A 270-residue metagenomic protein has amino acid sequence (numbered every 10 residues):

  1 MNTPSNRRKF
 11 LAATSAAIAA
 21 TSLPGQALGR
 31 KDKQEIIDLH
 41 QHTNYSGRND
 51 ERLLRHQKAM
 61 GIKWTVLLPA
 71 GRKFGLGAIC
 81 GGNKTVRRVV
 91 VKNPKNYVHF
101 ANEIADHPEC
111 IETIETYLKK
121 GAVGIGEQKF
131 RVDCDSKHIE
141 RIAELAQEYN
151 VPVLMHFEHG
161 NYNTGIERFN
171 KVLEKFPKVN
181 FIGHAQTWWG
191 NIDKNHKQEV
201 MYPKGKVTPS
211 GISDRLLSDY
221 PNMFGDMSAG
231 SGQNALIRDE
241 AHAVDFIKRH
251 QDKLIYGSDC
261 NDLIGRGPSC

Functional and structural regions predicted by a protein language model:
M1-I18: N-terminal secretory signal peptides and thylakoid transit peptides that target proteins across membranes
P4, G47-E51, C80-N83, H107-I111 (+4 more regions): Structural motif corresponding to alpha-helix initiation and N-cap regions
F10-L11, L28-T85: An N-terminally biased module of ancient metal coordination in phosphate/nucleic-acid-related enzymes
S22-P24: N-terminal signal peptide c-region/cleavage motif recognized by signal peptidases
I37-L39, V66-P69, F100-N102, G126 (+3 more regions): Active-site neighborhood of phospho(di)ester-bond hydrolases with catalytic His/Asp-centered motifs
S46, S258-N261: Beta-strand-enriched cores of mature, soluble protein domains
R72-K73, I79-T164, F224, A229: Active-site gating/metal-coordination segments in enzymes
V123-G124, S136-Y256, L263-G267: Catalytic pocket-lining loop regions of alpha/beta-barrel enzymes, especially the amidohydrolase/enolase/GH5 lineages
